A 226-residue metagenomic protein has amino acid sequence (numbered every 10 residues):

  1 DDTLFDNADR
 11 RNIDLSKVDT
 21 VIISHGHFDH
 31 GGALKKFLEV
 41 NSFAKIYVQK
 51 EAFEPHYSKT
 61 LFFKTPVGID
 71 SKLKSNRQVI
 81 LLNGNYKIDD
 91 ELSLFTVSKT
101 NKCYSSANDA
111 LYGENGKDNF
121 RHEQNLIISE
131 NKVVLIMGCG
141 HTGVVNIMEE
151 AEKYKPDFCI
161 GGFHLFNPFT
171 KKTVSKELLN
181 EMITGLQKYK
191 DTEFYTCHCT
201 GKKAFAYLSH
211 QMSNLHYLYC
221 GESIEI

Functional and structural regions predicted by a protein language model:
D1, G26, E51-A52, L92 (+4 more regions): Active-site metal-binding loops of divalent metal-dependent hydrolases
D1-D2, A44, V48-K50, L94-Y104 (+3 more regions): Metallo-beta-lactamase
D2-E54, E152-F158: Active-site metal-binding motif and surrounding structural segment of the metallo-beta-lactamase
R11, S42, S75, K190 (+1 more regions): Short, structured coil segments at secondary-structure junctions
G32-N41, F63-P66, K172-E177, F205-H210: Metal-dependent catalytic neighborhoods of phosphoester/phosphodiester hydrolases
L34-E39, N85-D89, V144-E152: Short amphipathic alpha-helices and their capping/turn segments at secondary-structure boundaries
A52-Q124, H216-I226: Metallo-beta-lactamase
R121-G221: Cap/insert and terminal regions of metallo-dependent hydrolase folds
